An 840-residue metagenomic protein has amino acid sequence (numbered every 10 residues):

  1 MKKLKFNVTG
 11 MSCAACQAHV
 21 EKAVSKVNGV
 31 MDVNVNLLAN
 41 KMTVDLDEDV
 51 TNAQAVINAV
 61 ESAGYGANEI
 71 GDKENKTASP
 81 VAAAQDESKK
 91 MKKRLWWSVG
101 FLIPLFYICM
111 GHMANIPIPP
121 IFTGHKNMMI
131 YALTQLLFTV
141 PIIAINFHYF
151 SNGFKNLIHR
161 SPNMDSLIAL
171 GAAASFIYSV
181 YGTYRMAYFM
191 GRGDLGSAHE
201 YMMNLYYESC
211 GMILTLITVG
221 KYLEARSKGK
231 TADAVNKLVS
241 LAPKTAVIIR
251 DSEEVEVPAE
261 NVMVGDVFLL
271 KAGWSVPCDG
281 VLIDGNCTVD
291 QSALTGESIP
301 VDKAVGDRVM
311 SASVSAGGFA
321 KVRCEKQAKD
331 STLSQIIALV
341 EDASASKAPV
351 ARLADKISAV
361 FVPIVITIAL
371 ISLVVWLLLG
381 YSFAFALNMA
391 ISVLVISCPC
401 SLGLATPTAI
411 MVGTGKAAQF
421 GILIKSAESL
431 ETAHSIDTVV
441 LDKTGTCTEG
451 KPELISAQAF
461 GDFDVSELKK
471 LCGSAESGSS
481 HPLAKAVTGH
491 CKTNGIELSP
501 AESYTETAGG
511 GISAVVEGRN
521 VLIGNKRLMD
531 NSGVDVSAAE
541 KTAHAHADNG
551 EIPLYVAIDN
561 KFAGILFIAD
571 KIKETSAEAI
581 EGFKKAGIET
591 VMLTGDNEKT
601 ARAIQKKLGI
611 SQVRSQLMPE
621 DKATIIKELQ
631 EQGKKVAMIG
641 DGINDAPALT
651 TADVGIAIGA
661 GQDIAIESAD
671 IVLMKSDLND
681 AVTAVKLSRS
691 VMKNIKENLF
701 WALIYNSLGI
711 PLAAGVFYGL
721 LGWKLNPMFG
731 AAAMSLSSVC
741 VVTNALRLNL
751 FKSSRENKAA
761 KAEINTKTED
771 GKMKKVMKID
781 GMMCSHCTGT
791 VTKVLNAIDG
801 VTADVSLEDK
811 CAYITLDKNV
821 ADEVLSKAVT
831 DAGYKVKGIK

Functional and structural regions predicted by a protein language model:
M1-A132, I142, S252-E254, S334 (+5 more regions): Flexible metal-binding regulatory segments at protein termini and peripheral loops
A18, L353, I436, V516-G518 (+3 more regions): Conserved ATP-binding TGD loop and adjacent catalytic N/P-domain core of P-type ATPases
N28-D47, Q54, L205-Y207, N236-D330 (+4 more regions): Conserved cytosolic catalytic loops of P-type ATPases
K73, S79, M186-M190, L195-S197 (+8 more regions): Juxtamembrane coupling segments of multi-pass membrane pumps/enzymes
K90-T245, K356, A457, G722-P727 (+1 more regions): Transmembrane helix-loop-helix hairpins at the membrane interface
K93, S313, D437-S480, G510-V591 (+2 more regions): ATP-driven catalytic headpiece of P-type ATPases
A114-I130, I158, I177, K416 (+6 more regions): Membrane-embedded alpha-helical bundles of multi-pass transporters
F138-Y149, A173, S209-V239, A345-L441 (+4 more regions): Hydrophobic alpha-helical transmembrane segments
